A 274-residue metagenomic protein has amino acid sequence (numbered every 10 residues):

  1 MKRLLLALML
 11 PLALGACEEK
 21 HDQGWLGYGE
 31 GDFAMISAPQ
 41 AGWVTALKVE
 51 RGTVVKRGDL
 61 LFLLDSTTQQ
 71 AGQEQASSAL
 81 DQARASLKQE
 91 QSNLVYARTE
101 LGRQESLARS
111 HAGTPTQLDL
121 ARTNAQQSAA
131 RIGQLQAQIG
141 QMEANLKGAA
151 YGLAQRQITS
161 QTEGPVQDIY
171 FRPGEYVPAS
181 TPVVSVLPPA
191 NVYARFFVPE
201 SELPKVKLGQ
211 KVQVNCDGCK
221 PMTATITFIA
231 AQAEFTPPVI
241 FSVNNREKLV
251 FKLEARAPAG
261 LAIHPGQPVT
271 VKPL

Functional and structural regions predicted by a protein language model:
M1-G15: Sec-dependent bacterial lipoprotein signal peptides
C17-H21: Bacterial signal peptide processing site
D22-Q82, S110-T116, D168-R172, P199-S201 (+2 more regions): Long, amphipathic coiled-coil "stalk"/hairpin helices in large membrane-associated assemblies
Y28-G29, V44-K48, V54-L60, G152 (+3 more regions): Surface-exposed patches in structured soluble domains
K56-Q161, Y170: Amphipathic alpha-helical coiled-coil/rod segments that serve as protein-protein coupling scaffolds
L60, S66-T67, P182, P188 (+3 more regions): Short, surface-exposed secondary-structure boundary micro-motifs
Q167-D168, P188-R195, I226-L274: Structural microfeature recognizing short secondary-structure transition sites
Q210-F228: Low-complexity, intrinsically disordered, polar/proline/glycine/glutamine-rich protein-protein interaction regions
